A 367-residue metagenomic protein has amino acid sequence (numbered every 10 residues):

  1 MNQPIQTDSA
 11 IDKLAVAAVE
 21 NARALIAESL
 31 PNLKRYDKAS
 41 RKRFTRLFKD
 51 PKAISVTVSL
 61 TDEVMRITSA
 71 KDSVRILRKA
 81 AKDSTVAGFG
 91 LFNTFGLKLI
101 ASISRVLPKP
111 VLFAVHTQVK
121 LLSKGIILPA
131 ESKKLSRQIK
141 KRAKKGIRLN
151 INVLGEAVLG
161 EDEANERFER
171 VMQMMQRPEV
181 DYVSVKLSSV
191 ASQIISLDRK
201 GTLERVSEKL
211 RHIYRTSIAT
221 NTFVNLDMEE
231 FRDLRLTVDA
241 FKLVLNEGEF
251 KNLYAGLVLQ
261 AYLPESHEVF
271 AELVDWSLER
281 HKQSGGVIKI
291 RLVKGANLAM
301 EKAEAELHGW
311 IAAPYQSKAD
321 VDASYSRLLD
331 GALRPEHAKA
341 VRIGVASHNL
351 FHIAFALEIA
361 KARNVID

Functional and structural regions predicted by a protein language model:
M1-D367: Positively charged, amphipathic and often flexible ligand-engagement surfaces
